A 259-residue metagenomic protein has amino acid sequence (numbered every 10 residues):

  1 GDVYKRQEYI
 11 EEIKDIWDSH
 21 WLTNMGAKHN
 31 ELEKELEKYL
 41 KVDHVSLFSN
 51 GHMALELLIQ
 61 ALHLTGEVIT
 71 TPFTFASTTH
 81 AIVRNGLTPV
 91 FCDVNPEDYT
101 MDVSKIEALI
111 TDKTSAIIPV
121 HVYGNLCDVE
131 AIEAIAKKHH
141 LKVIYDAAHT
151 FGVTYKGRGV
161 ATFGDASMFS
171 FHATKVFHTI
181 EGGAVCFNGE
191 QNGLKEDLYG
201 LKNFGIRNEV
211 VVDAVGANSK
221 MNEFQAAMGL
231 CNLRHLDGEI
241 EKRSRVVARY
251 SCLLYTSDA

Functional and structural regions predicted by a protein language model:
G1-Q7, Y255-A259: Conserved small/polar residues in nucleotide/adenosyl-binding loops
E11-E31: A glycine-/small-polar-enriched, mobile loop at the entrance of the PLP active site in fold-type I
W17, T150-K156, F163-S257: Active-site region of PLP-dependent enzymes
M25-E67, A81-V83, F91, R158: Phosphate-binding glycine-rich loop
H29, E33, H52, P72 (+3 more regions): Short amphipathic alpha-helical/adjacent loop interface patches that line ligand and macromolecule-binding sites
L47, T70, V185: Conserved SAM-binding loop
Q60-A147, T154: PLP-dependent aminotransferase-like
